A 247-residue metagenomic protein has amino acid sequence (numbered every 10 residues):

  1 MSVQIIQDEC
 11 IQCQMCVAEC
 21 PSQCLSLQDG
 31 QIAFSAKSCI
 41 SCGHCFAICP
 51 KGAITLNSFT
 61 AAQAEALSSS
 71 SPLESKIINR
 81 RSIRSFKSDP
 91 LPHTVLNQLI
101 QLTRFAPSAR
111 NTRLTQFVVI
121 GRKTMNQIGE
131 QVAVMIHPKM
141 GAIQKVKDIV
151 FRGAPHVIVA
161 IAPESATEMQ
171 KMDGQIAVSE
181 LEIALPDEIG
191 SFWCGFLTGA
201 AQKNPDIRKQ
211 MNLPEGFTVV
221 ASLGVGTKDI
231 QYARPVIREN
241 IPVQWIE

Functional and structural regions predicted by a protein language model:
M1-E247: Acidic, surface-exposed loops and disordered segments
